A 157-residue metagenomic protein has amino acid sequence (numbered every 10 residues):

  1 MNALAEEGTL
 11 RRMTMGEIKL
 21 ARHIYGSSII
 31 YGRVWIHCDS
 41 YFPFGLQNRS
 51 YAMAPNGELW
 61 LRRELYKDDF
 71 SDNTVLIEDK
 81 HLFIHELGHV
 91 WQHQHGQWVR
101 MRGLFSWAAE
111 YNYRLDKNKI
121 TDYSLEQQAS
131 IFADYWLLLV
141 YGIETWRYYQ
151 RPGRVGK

Functional and structural regions predicted by a protein language model:
N2-Y31, W35, R49, A54-G57 (+1 more regions): Metalloprotease/metallohydrolase-associated module, dominated by Zn2+-dependent proteases
A5, G45, N73-I77: Generic hydrophobic alpha-helical membrane-segment signal
D39-R62, Y66: Catalytic zinc-binding patch centered on the HExxH motif and its immediate surroundings that defines zinc-dependent
G45-Q47, F70, V140: Generic domain-boundary/flexible-linker signal
L61-I84, I120-T121: Short pre-active-site segment immediately N-terminal to the catalytic Zn-binding motif
H81-H93: Active-site recognition of the HExxH zinc-binding catalytic motif
